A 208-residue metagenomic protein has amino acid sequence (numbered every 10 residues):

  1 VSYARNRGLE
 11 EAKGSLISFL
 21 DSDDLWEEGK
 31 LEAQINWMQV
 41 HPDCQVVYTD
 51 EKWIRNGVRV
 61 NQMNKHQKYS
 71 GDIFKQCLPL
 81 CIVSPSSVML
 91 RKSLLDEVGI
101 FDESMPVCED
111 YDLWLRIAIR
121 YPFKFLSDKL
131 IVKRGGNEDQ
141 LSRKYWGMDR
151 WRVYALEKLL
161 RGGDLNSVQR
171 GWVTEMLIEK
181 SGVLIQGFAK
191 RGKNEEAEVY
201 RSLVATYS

Functional and structural regions predicted by a protein language model:
V1-A12, A33: Glycine-rich, basic loop-to-helix element that forms the pyrophosphate-binding segment of sugar-nucleotide handling
E10, Q67-A155: Conserved nucleotide-sugar donor-binding catalytic segment
K13, E27-E28, R91: GHKL-family ATP-binding catalytic core of two-component histidine kinases
G14, H41-C44, Y121: Short, high-confidence coil segments that cap the C-terminus of an alpha-helix and link into the following beta-strand
I17: Short aromatic/hydrophobic "clamp" motif used to bind/position activated sugar donors
D21-L25, D50: The conserved acidic donor/metal-binding loop of glycosyltransferases
G29-N61: Conserved donor NDP-sugar-binding/catalytic core segment of glycosyltransferases
G135-S208: C-terminal subregions of glycosyltransferases and related glycan-biosynthesis enzymes
